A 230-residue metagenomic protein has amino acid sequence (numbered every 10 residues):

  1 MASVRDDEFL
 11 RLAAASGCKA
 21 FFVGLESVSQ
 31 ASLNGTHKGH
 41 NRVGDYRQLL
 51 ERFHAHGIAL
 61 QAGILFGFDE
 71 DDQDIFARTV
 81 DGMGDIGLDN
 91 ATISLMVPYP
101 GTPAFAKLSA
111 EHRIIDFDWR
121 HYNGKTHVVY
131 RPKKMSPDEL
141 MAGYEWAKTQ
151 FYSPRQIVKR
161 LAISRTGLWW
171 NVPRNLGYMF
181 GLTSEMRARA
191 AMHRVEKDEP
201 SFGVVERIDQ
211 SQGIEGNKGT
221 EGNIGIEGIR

Functional and structural regions predicted by a protein language model:
M1-W169, H193-D209, R230: A structural motif corresponding to the C-terminal lobe/cap of the Radical SAM core domain
N171-P200: Short, amphipathic C-terminal "tail helix"
G213-G228: Small-residue-biased low-complexity repeat regions
